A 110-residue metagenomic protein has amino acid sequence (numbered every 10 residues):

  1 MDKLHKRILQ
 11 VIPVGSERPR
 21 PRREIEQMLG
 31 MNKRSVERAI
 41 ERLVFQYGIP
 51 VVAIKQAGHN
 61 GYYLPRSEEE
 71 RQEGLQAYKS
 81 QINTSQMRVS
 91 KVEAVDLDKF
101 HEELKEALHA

Functional and structural regions predicted by a protein language model:
M1-I8: Short alpha-helical segments that sit at the start of domains
V11-R18, N32: Short helix-capping/hinge SLiMs at alpha-helix to coil transitions
P21-M28: A short acidic, leucine-rich amphipathic alpha-helix
N32-R42: Short amphipathic alpha-helical interaction segments
P50-V52: Short beta-strand(s) of the beta-wing in winged-helix/HTH DNA-binding folds
I54-R66: Minor-groove-contacting beta-hairpin "wing" of winged helix-turn-helix DNA-binding domains
Q72-A110: Long, low-complexity, charge-rich intrinsically disordered regions
